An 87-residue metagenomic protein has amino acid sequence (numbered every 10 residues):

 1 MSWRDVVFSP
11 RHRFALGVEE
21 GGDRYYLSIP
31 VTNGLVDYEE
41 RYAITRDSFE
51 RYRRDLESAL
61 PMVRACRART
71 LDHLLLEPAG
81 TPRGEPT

Functional and structural regions predicted by a protein language model:
M1-T87: Extended, alpha-helix-rich binding/interface surfaces that flank or overlap catalytic cores and mediate recognition
